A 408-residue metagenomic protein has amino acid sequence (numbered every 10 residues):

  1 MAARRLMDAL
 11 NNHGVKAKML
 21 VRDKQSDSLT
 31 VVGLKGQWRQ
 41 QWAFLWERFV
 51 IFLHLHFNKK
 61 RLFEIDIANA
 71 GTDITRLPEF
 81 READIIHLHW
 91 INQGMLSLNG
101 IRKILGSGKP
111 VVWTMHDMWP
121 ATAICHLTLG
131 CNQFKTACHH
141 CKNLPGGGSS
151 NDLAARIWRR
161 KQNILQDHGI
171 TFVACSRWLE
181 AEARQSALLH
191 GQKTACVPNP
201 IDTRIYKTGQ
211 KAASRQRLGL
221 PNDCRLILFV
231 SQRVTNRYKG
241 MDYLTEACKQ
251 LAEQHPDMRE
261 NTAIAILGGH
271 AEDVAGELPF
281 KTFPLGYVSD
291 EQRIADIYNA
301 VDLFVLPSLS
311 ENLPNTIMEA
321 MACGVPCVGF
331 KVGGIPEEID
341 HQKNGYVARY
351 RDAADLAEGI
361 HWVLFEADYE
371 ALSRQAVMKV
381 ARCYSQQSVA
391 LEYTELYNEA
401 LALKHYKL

Functional and structural regions predicted by a protein language model:
T122-L127, G148-C196, I201-K211: A short, active-site helix/loop in glycosyltransferases that binds the activated sugar's phosphate group
L220-K239, T245-C248: Conserved donor-binding/catalytic core segment of Leloir-type glycosyltransferases
H255-T262, G268-Q292: Nucleotide-activated donor-binding/catalytic signature segment of Leloir-type glycosyltransferases, i.e., the conserved
D296-V301: Short alpha-helical donor nucleotide-sugar binding micro-motif in glycosyltransferases
L309: Aromatic "clamp/platform" in nucleotide-sugar-dependent glycosyltransferases that forms part of the donor/acceptor
P326-G329, I339: Short hydrophobic beta-strand element within catalytic cores of glycosyltransferases and related nucleotide-activated
H341-Q342, Y346-A353, W362-A367: Conserved acidic donor-binding segment of nucleotide-sugar-dependent glycosyltransferases
D355, D368-C383, E392-E395, E399: A short, well-ordered alpha-helix in the C-terminal region of glycosyltransferases
